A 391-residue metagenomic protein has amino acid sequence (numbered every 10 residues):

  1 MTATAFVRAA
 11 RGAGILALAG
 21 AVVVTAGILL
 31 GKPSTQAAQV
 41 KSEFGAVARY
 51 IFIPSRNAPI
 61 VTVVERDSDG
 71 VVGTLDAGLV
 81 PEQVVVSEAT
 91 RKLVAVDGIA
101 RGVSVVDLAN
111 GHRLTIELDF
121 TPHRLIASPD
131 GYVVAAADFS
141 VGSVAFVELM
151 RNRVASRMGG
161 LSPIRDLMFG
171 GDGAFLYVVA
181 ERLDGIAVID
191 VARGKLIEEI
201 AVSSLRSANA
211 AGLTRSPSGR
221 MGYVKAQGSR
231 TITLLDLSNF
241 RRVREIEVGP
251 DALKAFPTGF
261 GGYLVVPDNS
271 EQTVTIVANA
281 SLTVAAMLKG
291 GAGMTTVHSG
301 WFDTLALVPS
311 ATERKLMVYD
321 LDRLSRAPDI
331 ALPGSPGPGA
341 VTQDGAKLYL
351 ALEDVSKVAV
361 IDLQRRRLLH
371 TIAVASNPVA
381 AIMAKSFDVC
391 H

Functional and structural regions predicted by a protein language model:
A5-G12, L16-H391: Predominantly soluble domains enriched in secretory-pathway, periplasmic, or organellar proteins
